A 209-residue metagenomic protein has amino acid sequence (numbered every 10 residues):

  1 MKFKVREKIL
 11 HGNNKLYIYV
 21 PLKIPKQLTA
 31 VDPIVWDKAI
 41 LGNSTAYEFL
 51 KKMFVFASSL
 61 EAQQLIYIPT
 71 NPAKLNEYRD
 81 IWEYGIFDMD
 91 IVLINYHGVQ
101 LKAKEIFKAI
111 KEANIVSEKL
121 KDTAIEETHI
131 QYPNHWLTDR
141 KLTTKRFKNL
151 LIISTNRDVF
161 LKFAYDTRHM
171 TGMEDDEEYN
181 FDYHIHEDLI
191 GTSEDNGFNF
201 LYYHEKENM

Functional and structural regions predicted by a protein language model:
M1-M209: Positively charged, low-complexity terminal tracts and the immediately adjacent first secondary-structure elements
